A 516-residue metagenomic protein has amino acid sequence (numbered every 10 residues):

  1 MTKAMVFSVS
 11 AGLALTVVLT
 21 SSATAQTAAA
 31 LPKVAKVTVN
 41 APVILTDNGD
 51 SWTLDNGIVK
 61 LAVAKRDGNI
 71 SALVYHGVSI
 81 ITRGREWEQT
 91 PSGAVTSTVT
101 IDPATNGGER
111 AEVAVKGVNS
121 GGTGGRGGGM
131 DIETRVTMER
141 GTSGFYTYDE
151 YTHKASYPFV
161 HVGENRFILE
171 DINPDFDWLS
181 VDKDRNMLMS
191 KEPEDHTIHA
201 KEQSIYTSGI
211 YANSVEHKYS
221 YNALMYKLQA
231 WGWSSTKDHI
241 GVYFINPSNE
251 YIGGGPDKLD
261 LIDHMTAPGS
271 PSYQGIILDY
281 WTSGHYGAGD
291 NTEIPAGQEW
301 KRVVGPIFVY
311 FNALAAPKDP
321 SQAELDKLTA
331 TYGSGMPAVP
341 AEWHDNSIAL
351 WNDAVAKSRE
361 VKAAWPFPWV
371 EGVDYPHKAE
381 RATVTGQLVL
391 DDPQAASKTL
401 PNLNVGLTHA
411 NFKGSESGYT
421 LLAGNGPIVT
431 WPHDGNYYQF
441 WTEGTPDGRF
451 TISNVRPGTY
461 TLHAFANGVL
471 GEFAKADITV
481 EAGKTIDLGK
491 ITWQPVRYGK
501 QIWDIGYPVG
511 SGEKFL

Functional and structural regions predicted by a protein language model:
M1-A4: Positively charged n-region of N-terminal signal peptides that target proteins for export
S8-T20: Bacterial N-terminal signal peptides
Q26-E86: Beta-strand-rich N-terminal accessory domains
I44-T53, K65, T100-R110, E443-P446 (+1 more regions): Short, ordered beta-strand-loop transition motifs
T46, R85-S156: Extended, loop-rich substrate-binding clefts of extracytoplasmic carbohydrate-active enzymes
T53-D55, A62, E112-A114, T137 (+5 more regions): Residues within well-ordered beta-strands of beta-sheet-rich folds
V59-K65, E133-M138, G241-I245: Broad, structure-driven detector of short, well-ordered beta-strand segments within folded domains
R126, S156-L516: Long luminal/extracellular ectodomains of secretory-pathway precursor proteins
